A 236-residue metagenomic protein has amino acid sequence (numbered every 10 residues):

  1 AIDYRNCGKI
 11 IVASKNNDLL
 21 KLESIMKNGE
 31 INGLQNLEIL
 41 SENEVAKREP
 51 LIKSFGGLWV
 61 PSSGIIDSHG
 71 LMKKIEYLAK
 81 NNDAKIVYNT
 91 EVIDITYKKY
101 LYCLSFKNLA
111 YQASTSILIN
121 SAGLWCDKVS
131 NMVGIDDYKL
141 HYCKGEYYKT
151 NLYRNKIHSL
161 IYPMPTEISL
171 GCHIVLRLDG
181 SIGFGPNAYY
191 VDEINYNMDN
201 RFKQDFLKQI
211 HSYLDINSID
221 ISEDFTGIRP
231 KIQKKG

Functional and structural regions predicted by a protein language model:
A1-R48, S54, G171: Dinucleotide-binding Rossmann-like beta1-alpha1 core, especially the glycine-rich loop that anchors the ADP
I2-R5, I117, S121-G236: Active-site substrate-recognition segment that forms the wall of the catalytic cavity or substrate channel
N6, S41-E42, Y88-T90, E223-F225: Short loop/edge segments at beta-strand edges and connector loops that shape dinucleotide/nucleotide cofactor-binding
V12, V92-I95, I174-V175: A structural signal for short hydrophobic beta-strand segments in well-ordered beta-sheet cores
N17-L20, R48-F55, T96-Y102, A113 (+1 more regions): A short, glycine/Asx- and small/polar-enriched loop/turn that sits immediately N-terminal to a beta-strand
D18, I66, M72, D94 (+3 more regions): Glycine-rich nucleotide phosphate-binding loop and flanking beta-alpha elements of Rossmann-like dinucleotide-binding
L19-I25, E42, M72, C126 (+2 more regions): A general structural signal for well-ordered alpha-helical segments in protein cores
W59-L109, A113-S116: Helical element adjacent to the flavin cofactor pocket in flavoenzyme catalytic cores
